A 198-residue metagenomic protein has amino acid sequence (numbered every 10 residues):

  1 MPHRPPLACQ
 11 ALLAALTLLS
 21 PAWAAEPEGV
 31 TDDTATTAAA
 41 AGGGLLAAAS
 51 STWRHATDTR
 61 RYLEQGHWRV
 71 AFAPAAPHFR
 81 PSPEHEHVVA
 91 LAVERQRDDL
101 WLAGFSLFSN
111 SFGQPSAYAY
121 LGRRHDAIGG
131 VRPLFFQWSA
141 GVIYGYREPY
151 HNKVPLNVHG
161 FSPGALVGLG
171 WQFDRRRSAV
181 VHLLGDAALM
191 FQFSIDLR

Functional and structural regions predicted by a protein language model:
Q10-L19: Bacterial N-terminal signal peptides
A25-R97, S106-L107: Short glycine/proline- and aromatic-enriched beta-strand/turn motifs that initiate or cap beta-hairpins
A56-H67, Q96-L100, D126-F136, R176: Short loop/turn motifs that connect adjacent beta-strands in outer-membrane beta-barrel proteins
V70-H78, W101-N110, N152-K153, F173-D186: Transmembrane beta-strand segments that form the barrel wall of outer-membrane beta-barrel proteins
H85-V89, D99, G113-A119, G160-A165 (+1 more regions): Residues that define the transmembrane beta-barrel architecture of outer-membrane proteins
A92-E94, Y120-G122, G168-G170, Q192-S194: Outer-membrane beta-barrel architecture
Q137-S162: Outer-membrane beta-barrel translocator/channel fold
A187-R198: Outer-membrane beta-barrel "beta-signal"
